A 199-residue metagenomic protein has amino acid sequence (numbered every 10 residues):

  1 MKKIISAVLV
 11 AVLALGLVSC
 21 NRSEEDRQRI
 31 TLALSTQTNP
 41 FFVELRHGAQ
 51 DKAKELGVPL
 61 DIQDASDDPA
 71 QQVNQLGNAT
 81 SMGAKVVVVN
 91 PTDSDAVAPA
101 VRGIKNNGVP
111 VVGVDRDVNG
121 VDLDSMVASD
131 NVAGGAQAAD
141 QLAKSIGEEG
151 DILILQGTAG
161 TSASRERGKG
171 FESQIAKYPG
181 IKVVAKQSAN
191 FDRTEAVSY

Functional and structural regions predicted by a protein language model:
M1-V18: Sec-dependent bacterial lipoprotein signal peptides
K3-I4, C20-Y199: A residue-level marker of the well-folded mature domains of exported/periplasmic proteins
